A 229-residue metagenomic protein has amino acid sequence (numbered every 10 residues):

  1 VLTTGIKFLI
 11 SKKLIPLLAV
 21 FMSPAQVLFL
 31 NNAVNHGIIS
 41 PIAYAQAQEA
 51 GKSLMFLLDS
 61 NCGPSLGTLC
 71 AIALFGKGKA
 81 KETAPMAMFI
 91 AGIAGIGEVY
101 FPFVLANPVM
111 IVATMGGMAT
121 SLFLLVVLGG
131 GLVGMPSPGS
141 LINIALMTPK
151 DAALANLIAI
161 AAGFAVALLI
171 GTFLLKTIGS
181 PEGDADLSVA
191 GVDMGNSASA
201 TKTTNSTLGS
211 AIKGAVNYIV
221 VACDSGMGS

Functional and structural regions predicted by a protein language model:
V1-I93: Generic multipass alpha-helical transmembrane bundles of integral membrane proteins
P16, N61, S65, A84 (+7 more regions): Conserved active-site and cofactor/substrate-binding residues in soluble primary-metabolism enzymes
F21, L66-L69, A73-V109, M118-G130 (+1 more regions): Loop-helix junctions at membrane interfaces
N31, Y100-F103, G228: Hydrophobic positions within alpha-helical membrane elements
G37-G51, F101-I212: Transmembrane alpha-helical segments and their short flanking loops that form helix-hairpins/helix-helix interfaces
T203-S229: Structured cytosolic domains appended to multi-pass membrane proteins
